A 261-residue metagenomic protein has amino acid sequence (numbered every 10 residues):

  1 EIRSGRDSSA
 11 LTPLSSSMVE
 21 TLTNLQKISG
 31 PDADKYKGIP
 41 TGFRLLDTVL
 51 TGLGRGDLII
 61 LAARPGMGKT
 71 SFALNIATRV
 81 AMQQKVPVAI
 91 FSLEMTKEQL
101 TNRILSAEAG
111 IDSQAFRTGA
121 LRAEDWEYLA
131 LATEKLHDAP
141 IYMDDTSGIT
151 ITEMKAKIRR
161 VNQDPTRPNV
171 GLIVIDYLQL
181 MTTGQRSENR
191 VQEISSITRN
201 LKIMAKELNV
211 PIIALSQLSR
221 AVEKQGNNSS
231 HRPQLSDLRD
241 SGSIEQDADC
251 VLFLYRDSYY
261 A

Functional and structural regions predicted by a protein language model:
E1-R55, I111, D125-E127, L131-P140 (+1 more regions): Core recognition of P-loop NTPase motor domains used across DNA-transaction enzymes
K35, S113-A123, Y142-G148, T182-S195 (+1 more regions): Flexible beta-alpha connector loops of hexameric P-loop NTPases
G38, L45, L58-A62, F72 (+7 more regions): Structured core elements
G38, V49-L53, P65, L93 (+6 more regions): Replace "in large, NTP-powered and nucleic-acid-processing enzymes" with "in large, NTP-powered factors and other
D47, E193-A261: Phosphate-binding/switch region of NTP-binding enzymes
T48, M82-N169, T183: Cytosolic-facing regulatory segments adjacent to core modules
G52-M95, T152-D164, G171-V174, Q185 (+1 more regions): P-loop NTPase nucleotide-binding module
G66, M95-E98, S106-A107, S147-T150 (+4 more regions): Conserved nucleotide-binding/hydrolysis micro-motifs of P-loop NTPases
